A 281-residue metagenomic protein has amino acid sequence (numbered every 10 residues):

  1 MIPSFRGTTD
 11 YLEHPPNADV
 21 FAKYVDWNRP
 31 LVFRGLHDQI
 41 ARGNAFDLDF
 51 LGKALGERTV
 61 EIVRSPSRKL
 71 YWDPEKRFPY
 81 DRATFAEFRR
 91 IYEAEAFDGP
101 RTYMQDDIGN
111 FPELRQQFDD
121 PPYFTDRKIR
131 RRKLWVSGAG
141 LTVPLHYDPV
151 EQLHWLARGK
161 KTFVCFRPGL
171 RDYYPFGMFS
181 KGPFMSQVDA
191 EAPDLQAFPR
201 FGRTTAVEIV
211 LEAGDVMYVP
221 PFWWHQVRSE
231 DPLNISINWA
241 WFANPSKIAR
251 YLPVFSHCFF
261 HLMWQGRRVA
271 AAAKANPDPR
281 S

Functional and structural regions predicted by a protein language model:
M1-V216, W224-S281: N-terminal accessory scaffold of Fe(II)-dependent oxygenases
